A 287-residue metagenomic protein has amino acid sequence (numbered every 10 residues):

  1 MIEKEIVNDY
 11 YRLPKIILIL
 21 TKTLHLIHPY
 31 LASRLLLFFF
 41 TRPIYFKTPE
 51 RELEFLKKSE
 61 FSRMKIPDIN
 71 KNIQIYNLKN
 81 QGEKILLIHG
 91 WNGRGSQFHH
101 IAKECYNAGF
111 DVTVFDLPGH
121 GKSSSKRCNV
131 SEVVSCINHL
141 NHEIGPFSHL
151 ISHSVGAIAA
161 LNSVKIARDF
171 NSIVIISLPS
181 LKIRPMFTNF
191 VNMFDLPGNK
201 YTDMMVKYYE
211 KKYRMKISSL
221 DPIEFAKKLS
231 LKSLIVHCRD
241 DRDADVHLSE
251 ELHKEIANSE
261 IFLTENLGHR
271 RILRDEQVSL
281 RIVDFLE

Functional and structural regions predicted by a protein language model:
V7-K65: An N-terminal hydrophobic leader/cap segment in hydrolases
G95, A102-S124: Conserved alpha/beta-hydrolase
I101, P222, L231, D245-L252: Short alpha-helix in the alpha/beta-hydrolase fold that links the catalytic acid
R127-S148: Alpha/beta-hydrolase active-site loop
I151-A160: Gly/Ala-rich beta-loop-alpha elbow adjacent to hydrolase catalytic centers
I166-M215: Hydrolase active-site cap/lid region
L229-S230, I235-H237, D241: Short beta-strand/loop motif that positions the catalytic acidic residue of the alpha/beta-hydrolase fold
L267-Q277: Catalytic histidine-centered segment of alpha/beta-hydrolase-like enzymes
